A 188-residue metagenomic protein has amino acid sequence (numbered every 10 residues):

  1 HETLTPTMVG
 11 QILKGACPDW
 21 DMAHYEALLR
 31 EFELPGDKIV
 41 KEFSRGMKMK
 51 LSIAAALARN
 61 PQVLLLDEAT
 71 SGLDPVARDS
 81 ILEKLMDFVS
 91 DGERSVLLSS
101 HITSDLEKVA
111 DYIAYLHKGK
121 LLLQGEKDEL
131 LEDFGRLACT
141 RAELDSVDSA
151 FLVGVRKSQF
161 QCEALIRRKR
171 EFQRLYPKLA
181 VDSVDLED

Functional and structural regions predicted by a protein language model:
H1-L51: ABC-family P-loop ATPase nucleotide-binding domains
L64-E68: Catalytic Walker B motif of ABC-type/P-loop ATPase nucleotide-binding domains
T70-S71, T103: Short loop immediately C-terminal to the Walker-B catalytic DE motif in ABC-type ATPase nucleotide-binding domains
P75-A77: Helix N-cap at the start of a conserved alpha-helix in ABC-type nucleotide-binding domains
Q124-G125: ABC ATPase "signature
G135-D188: Short, charged/small-residue-rich alpha-helical element at the C-terminal edge of ABC transporter nucleotide-binding
